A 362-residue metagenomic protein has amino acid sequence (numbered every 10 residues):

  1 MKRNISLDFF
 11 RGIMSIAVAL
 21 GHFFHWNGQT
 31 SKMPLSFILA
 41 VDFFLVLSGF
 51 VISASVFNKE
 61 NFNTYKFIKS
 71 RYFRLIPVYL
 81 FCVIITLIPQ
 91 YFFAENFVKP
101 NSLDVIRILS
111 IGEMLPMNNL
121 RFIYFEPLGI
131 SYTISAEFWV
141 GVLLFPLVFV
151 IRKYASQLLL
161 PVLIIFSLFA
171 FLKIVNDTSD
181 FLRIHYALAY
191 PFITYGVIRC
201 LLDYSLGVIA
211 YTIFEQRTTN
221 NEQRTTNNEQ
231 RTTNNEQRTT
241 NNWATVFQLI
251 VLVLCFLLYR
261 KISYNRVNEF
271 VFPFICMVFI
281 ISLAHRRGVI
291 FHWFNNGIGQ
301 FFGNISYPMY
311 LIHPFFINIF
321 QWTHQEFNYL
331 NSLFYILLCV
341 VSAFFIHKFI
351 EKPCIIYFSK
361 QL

Functional and structural regions predicted by a protein language model:
M1-F181, Q300, I305-S306, T323-L362: Membrane-cytosol interface segments of multi-pass membrane proteins, especially ER/Golgi lipid-handling enzymes
I5, Q29-V41, Y124-A136, V175-L206 (+2 more regions): Interfacial loop-to-helix transition and helix-capping segments at the boundaries of transmembrane helices
I38, Y204, T245-P353: Alpha-helical transmembrane segments of multi-pass integral membrane proteins
L45-F50, C82, R199-A210, C276-V278 (+2 more regions): Hydrophobic cores of alpha-helical transmembrane segments in multi-pass inner/ER membrane proteins, independent
F93-K99, N118-P127, I184-A189, A210-I213 (+2 more regions): Short juxtamembrane and helix-loop transition motifs at transmembrane-helix boundaries in membrane proteins
V142, I209-R217: Internal transmembrane alpha-helix with an interfacial aromatic "cap," most often the third helix
V162-F166, E236-L254: Signature aromatic-anchored transmembrane alpha helix within multi-pass, membrane-resident enzymes that catalyze glycan
Q216-N241: Short, basic, low-complexity termini and linkers enriched in Ser/Thr/Gly/Pro that act as targeting/leader peptides
